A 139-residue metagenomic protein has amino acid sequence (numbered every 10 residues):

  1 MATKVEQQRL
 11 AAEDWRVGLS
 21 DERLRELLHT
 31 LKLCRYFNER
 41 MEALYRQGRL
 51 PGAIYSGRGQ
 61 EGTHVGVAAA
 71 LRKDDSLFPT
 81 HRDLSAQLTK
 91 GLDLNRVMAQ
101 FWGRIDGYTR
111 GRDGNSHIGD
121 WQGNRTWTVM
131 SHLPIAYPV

Functional and structural regions predicted by a protein language model:
M1-T63, M130: Conserved acidic/glycine
Y36-E42, R49-V139: Cofactor-binding active-site loop characterized by glycine-rich and histidine/acidic residues
